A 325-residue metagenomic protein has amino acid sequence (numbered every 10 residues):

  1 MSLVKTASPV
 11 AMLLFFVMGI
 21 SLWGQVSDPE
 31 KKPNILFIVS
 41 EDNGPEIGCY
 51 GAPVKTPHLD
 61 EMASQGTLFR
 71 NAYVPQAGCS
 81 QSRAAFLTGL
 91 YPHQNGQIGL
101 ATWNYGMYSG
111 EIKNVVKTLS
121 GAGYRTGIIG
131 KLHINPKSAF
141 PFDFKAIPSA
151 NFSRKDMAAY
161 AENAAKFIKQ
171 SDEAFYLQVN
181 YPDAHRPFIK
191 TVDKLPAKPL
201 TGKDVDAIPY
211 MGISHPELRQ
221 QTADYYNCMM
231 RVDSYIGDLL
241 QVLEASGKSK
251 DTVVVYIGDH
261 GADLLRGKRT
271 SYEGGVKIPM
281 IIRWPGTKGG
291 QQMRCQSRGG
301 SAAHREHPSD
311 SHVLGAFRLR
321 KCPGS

Functional and structural regions predicted by a protein language model:
S2, A7, S21-S325: Formylglycine-dependent sulfatase
V10-S21: Bacterial N-terminal signal peptides
